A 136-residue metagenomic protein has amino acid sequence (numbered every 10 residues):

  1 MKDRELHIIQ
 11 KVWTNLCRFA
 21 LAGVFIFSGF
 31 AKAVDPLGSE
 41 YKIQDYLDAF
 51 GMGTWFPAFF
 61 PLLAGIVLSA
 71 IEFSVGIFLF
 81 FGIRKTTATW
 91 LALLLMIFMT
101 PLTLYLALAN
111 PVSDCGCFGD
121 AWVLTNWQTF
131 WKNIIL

Functional and structural regions predicted by a protein language model:
K2-L136: Membrane-interfacial helix-loop segments of redox and metal-homeostasis proteins, especially TM-loop-TM junctions
